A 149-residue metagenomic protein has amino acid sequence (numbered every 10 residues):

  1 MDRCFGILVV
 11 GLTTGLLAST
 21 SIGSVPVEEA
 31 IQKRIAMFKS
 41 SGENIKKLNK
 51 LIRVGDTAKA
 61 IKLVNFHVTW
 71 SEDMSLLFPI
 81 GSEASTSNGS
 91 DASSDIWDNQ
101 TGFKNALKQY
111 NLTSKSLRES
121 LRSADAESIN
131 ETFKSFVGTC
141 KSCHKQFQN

Functional and structural regions predicted by a protein language model:
M1-V9: Bacterial N-terminal signal peptides that target proteins for export
R3-C4, I35, K145: Hydrophobic alpha-helical segments, especially transmembrane helices and their immediate juxtamembrane helical caps
C4, L17-S19: Intrinsically disordered, low-complexity segments
V9-L16: Bacterial N-terminal signal peptides
S19-V25: Sec/Tat signal peptide C-region and signal peptidase I cleavage site
V27-F133: Extracytoplasmic c-type cytochrome modules immediately beyond a signal peptide or single-pass transmembrane anchor
F136-Q148: The canonical Cys-X-X-Cys-His
